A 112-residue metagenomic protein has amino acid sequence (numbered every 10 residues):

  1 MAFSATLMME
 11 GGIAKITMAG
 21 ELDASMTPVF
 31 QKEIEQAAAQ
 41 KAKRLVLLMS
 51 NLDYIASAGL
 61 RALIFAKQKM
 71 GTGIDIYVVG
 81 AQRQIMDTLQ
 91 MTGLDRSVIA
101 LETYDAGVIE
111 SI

Functional and structural regions predicted by a protein language model:
M1, M9, I16-T17, A42 (+3 more regions): Generic signal for short, ordered secondary-structure residues within or immediately flanking folded domains
M1-A2, R61: Short amphipathic beta-strand starts and helix->beta connectors
F3-K32, M49: STAS-typified acidic loop motif
G12-I13, E21, T72, A81 (+1 more regions): Intrinsically disordered, low-complexity regions
A24-S97: Amphipathic alpha-helical interaction surfaces in cytosolic regulatory modules
T27, Y104-D105: Residues at or immediately preceding the N-termini of alpha-helices
I99-T103: Short acidic-hydrophobic, aromatic-tinged amphipathic segments that line or gate anion-handling sites
D105-I112: A charged, well-structured terminal subsegment
